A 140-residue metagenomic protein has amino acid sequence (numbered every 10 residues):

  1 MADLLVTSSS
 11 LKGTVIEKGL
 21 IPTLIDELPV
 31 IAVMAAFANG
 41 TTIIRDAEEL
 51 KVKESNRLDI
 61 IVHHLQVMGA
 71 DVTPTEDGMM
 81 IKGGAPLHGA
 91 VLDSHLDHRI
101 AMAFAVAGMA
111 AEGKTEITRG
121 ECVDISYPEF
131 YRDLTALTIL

Functional and structural regions predicted by a protein language model:
M1-I21, M68-L96, T135-L140: Self-splicing inteins and homing endonuclease
L4-L24, T41-I61, T75: A beta-strand-loop signature enriched in Asp, Gly, Thr, and Trp that corresponds to the sialidase/neuraminidase Asp-box
S9, A38, S55-N56, P86-H88 (+1 more regions): Charge-rich, low-complexity amphipathic helices in intrinsically disordered tails/linkers adjacent to domains
V15-K18, L28, T42-R45, E49 (+5 more regions): Generic preference for well-ordered secondary structure
P22-I43, R57-T73, H95-E116, F130-L140: Proline/glycine-anchored alpha-helix kink/cap motifs
D124-I125: Mixed-charge, glycine-accented linear interaction segment located at domain edges/termini
